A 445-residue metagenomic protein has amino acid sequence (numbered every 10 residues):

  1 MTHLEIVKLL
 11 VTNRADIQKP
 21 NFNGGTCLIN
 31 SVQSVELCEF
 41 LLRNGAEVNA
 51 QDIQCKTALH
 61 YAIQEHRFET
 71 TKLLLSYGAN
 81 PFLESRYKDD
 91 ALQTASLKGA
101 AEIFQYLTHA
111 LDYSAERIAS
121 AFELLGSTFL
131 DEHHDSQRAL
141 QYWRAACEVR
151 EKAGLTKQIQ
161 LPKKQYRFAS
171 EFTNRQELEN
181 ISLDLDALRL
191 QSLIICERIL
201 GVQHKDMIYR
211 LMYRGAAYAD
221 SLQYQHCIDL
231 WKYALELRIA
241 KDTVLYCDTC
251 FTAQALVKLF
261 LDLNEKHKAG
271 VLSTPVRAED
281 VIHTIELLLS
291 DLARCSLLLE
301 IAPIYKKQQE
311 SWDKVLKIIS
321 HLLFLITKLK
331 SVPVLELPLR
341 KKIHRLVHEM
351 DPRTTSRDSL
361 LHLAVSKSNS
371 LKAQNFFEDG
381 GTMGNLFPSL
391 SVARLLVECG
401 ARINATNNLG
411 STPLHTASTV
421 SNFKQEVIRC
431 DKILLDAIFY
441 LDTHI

Functional and structural regions predicted by a protein language model:
M1-H3, N30-V35, Y61-R67, T94-A100 (+3 more regions): Ankyrin repeat A-helix N-terminal signature
K8-D16, E39-E47, K72-N80, Y106-Y113 (+3 more regions): Ankyrin repeat domain, specifically the short helix-to-loop turn at the C-terminus of the second helix of each repeat
R14, G45, G78, L111-S114 (+8 more regions): Alpha-helical junction/boundary sensor with strong preference for TPR arrays
N21, D52, S85, R353-T354 (+2 more regions): Ankyrin repeat boundary/linker residues
F82, H109-A110, Q137-K152, W231-L237 (+1 more regions): TPR/TPR-like (Sel1-like) alpha-helical repeat modules
